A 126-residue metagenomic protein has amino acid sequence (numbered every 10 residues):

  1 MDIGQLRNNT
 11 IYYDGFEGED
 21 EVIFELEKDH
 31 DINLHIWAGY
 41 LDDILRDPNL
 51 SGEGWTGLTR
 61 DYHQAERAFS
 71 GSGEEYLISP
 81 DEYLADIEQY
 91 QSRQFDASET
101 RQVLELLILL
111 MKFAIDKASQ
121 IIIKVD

Functional and structural regions predicted by a protein language model:
M1-I122, D126: Acidic (Asp/Glu-rich) sequence patches and key acidic residues that form negatively charged surfaces used
